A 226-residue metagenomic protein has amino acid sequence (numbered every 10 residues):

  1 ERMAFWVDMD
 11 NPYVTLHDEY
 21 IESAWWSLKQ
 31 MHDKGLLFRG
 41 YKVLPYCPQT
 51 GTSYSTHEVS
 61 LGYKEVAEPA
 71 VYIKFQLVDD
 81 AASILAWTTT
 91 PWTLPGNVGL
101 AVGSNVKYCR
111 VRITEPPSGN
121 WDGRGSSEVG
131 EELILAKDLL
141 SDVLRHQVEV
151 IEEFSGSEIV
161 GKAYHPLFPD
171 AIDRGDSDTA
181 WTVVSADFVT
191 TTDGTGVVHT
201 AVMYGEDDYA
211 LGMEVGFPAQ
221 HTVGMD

Functional and structural regions predicted by a protein language model:
R2, W6-V7, Y13, H17-M225: NTP-handling and nucleic-acid-processing catalytic cores
